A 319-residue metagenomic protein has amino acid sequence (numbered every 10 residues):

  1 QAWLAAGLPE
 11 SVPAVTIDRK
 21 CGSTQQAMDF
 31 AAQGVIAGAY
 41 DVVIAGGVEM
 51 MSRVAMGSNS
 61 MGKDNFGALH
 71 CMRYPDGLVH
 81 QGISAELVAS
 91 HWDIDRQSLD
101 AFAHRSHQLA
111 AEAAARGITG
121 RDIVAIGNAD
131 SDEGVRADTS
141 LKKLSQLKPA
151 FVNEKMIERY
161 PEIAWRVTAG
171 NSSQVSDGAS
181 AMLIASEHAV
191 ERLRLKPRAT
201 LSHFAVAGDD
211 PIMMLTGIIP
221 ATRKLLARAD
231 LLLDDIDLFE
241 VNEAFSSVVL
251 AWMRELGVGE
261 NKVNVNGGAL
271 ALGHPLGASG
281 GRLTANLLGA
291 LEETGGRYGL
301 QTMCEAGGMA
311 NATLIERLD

Functional and structural regions predicted by a protein language model:
Q1, I17-V48, A89-I118, A181-H188 (+2 more regions): Active-site-proximal alpha-helical scaffold in enzymes
Q1-A6, E10-P13, C21, L87-R96 (+6 more regions): Conserved active-site "lid/cap" helical segment
Q1-Y40, G62, D76-I83, S145-Q174 (+3 more regions): Conserved catalytic cysteine-centered active-site region of acyl-thioester-dependent Claisen-condensing enzymes
P13-D18, V43-E49, S98-R105, D122-G127 (+4 more regions): Beta-strand segments within the central parallel beta-sheet cores of soluble alpha/beta enzyme folds
V42-H91: Flexible glycine-/small-residue-enriched beta->alpha junction loops that bind anionic phosphate/pyrophosphate groups
S84, T119-D122, S202-A271: Active-site pocket-lining segment
S90, K142-T216, P220, A227 (+4 more regions): Condensing-enzyme catalytic core mediating Claisen C-C bond formation in acyl metabolism
S98-H188, R192, E255, E260-K262: N-terminal extracellular/periplasmic Venus flytrap/periplasmic-binding protein-like
